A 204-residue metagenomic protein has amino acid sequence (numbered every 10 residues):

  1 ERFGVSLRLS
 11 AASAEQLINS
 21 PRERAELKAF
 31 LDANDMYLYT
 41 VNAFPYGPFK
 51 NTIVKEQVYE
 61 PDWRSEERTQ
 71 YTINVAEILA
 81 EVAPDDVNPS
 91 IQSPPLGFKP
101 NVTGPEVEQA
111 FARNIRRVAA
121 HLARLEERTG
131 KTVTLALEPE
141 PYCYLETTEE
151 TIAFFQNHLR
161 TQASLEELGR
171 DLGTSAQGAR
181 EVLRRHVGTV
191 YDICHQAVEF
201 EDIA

Functional and structural regions predicted by a protein language model:
E1-L9, E26, F30-Y37: Catalytic domains of carbohydrate-active enzymes, especially glycoside hydrolases
V5-S20: Glycine-rich, proline-tolerant flexible connector loops at the mouths of alpha/beta enzymes
I18-A25, E67: Aromatic- and glycine-enriched glycan-recognition loops and surfaces that form the carbohydrate-binding subsites
E23-D35, N114, V118-H121, L125: Catalytic-core regions built around general acid/base machinery
L31, V41, T72, T151 (+1 more regions): Conserved, mostly hydrophobic/aromatic
N42-P48, G97: Short glycine-enriched loops at secondary-structure junctions
T52-G188, V198: Active-site acidic/histidine proton-transfer and metal-coordination neighborhood in alpha/beta enzyme cores
V198-A204: A short alpha/beta connector and helix-capping loop motif
